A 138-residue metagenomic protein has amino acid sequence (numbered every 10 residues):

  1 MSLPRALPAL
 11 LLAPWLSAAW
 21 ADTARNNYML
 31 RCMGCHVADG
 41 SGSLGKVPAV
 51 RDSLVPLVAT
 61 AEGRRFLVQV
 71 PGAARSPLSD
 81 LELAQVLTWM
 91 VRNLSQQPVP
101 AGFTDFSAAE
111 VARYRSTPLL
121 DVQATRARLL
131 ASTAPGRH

Functional and structural regions predicted by a protein language model:
M1-R5: Positively charged n-region of N-terminal signal peptides that target proteins for export
A6-S17: Bacterial N-terminal signal peptides
L12, S76-L78, F103: Alpha-helical hairpin
W20-S41, A59, R64-F66: Sequence/structural segment immediately N-terminal to covalent heme-attachment motifs in c-type and related
S41-S76: Gly/Gly-Pro-rich "capping" loops immediately C-terminal to redox-active cysteine motifs in periplasmic/lumenal
P77-L87: Mature extracytoplasmic domains of secretory-pathway proteins
L81, R92-H138: Flexible coil segments in periplasmic/lumen-exposed cytochrome c-class electron-transfer proteins
